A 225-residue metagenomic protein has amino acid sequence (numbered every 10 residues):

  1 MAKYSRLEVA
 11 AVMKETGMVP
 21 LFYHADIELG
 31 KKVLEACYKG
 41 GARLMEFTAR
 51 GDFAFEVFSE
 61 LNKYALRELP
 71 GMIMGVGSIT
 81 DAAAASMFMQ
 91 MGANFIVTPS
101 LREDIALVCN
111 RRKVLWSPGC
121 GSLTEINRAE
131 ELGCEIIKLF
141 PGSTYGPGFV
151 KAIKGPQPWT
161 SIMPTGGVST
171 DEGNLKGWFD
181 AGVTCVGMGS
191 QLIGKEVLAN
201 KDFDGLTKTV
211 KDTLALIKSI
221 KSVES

Functional and structural regions predicted by a protein language model:
M1-A83, M87-M91, N200-V223: Conserved N-terminal beta1-alpha1 strand-loop-helix module at the mouth
G17-F22, M45-F47, M74-G77, I96-V97 (+4 more regions): Hydrophobic faces of well-ordered beta-strands that scaffold small-molecule active sites in alpha/beta enzyme cores
L34, F58, A85, A106 (+4 more regions): Generic hydrophobic/aromatic pocket-lining and core-packing "Φ" positions
A36-C37, L61, F88, C109 (+3 more regions): Generic structural signal for hydrophobic
G41-R43, E68, M89-I96, R111-S117 (+3 more regions): Glycine-enriched alpha-helix->loop->beta-strand junction motifs that scaffold or abut catalytic
R43, F95-I105, L139-P147, G182-F203: Glycine-rich phosphate-binding active-site loops on the catalytic face of alpha/beta enzymes
D81-M91, T124-L132, S169-V186: Catalytic cores of alpha/beta
F95, P99-Y145: Histidine/lysine/aspartate-rich catalytic loop segments that bind and position anionic ligands
